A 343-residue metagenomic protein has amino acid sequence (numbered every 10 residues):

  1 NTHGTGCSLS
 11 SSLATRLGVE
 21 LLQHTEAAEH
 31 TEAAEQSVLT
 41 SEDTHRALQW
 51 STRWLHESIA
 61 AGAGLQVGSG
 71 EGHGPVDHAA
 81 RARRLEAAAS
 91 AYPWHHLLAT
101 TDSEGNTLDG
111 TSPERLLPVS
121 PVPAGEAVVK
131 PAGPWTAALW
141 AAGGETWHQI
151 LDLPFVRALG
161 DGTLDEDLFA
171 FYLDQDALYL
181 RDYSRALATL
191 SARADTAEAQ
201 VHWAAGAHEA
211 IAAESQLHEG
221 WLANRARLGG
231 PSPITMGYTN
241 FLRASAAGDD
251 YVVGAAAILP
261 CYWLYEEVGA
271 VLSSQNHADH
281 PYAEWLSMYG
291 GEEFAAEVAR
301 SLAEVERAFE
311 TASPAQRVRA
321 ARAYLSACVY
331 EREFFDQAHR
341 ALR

Functional and structural regions predicted by a protein language model:
T2-D43: Short, small-residue alpha-helix embedded
S11-V19, A188-A192, E267: Short glycine/serine- and small hydrophobic-enriched flexible loop segments
T25, L39-P123: Charged C-terminal helix
T100-A127, R319-R343: Acidic, carboxylate-rich catalytic segments that either coordinate divalent cations
E126-V156, E292-A303: Acidic, low-complexity proline/glycine-rich segments
A127-K130, A177, E198-A295, L325 (+1 more regions): Active-site-proximal alpha-helical scaffolds that flank and shape metal-associated catalytic sites
G144-L151, L159, T163-R193, A213 (+2 more regions): Alpha-helical bundle segments that constitute or directly flank the non-heme di-iron/ferroxidase center
F294-L325: Long amphipathic all-alpha helical oligomerization modules
